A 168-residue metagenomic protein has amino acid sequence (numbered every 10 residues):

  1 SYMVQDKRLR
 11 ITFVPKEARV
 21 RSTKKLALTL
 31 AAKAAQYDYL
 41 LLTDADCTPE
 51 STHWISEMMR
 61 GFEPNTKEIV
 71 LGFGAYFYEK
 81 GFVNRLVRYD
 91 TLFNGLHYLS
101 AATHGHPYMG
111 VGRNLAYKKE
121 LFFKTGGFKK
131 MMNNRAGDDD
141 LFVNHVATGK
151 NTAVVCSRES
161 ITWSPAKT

Functional and structural regions predicted by a protein language model:
S1-A18: Acidic donor-binding segment of Leloir-type glycosyltransferases
V14, L41-A45: Catalytic metal- and UDP-sugar-binding loop of GT-A-like glycosyltransferases, i.e., residues flanking the conserved
E17-L26, T48, R135-A136: A short, glycine-/small-residue-rich helix N-cap motif at loop->alpha-helix starts within glycosyltransferase
L28, L40: Short aromatic/hydrophobic "clamp" motif used to bind/position activated sugar donors
Q36-D38, V111-T125: Conserved nucleotide-sugar donor-binding and metal-coordinating catalytic region shared by glycosyltransferases
D44-G61: Acidic donor-binding/catalytic loop of UDP-sugar-dependent glycosyltransferases, especially processive GT2
F62-N94, E120-T168: Catalytic donor/gating beta->alpha subdomain of glycosyltransferases that bind UDP-sugars
Y76-F77, Y98-A116, R158-S164: A recurrent flexible, glycine/aromatic-enriched loop bordering the glycosyltransferase active site that acts as
